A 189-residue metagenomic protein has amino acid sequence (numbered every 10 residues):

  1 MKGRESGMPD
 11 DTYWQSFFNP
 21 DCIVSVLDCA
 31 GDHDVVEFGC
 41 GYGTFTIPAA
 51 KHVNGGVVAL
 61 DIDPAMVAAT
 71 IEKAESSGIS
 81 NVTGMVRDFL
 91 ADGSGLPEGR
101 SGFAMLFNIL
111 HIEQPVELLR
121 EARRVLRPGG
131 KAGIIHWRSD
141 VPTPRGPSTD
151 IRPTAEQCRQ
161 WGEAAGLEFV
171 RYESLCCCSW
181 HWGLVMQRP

Functional and structural regions predicted by a protein language model:
M1-F18: Class I SAM-dependent methyltransferase Rossmann-like catalytic core, especially the SAM/SAH-binding loop
W14-H33: Conserved alpha-helix/loop element of class I SAM-dependent methyltransferases that forms part of the SAM/SAH-binding
V36, Y42-D92: Class I SAM-dependent methyltransferase SAM/SAH-binding core
S94-F103: A short acidic, Gly/Pro-enriched loop at the edge of an enzyme's catalytic core that lines a small-molecule cofactor
G102-P115: A short SAM/SAH-binding and catalytic strip from SAM-dependent methyltransferases
E117-K131: A short glycine-rich, Lys/Arg-flanked "PGG" loop and its adjoining helix->strand segment in the class I
G133-Q157: Conserved class I S-adenosyl-L-methionine
R171-P189: Core SAM-dependent methyltransferase catalytic element
